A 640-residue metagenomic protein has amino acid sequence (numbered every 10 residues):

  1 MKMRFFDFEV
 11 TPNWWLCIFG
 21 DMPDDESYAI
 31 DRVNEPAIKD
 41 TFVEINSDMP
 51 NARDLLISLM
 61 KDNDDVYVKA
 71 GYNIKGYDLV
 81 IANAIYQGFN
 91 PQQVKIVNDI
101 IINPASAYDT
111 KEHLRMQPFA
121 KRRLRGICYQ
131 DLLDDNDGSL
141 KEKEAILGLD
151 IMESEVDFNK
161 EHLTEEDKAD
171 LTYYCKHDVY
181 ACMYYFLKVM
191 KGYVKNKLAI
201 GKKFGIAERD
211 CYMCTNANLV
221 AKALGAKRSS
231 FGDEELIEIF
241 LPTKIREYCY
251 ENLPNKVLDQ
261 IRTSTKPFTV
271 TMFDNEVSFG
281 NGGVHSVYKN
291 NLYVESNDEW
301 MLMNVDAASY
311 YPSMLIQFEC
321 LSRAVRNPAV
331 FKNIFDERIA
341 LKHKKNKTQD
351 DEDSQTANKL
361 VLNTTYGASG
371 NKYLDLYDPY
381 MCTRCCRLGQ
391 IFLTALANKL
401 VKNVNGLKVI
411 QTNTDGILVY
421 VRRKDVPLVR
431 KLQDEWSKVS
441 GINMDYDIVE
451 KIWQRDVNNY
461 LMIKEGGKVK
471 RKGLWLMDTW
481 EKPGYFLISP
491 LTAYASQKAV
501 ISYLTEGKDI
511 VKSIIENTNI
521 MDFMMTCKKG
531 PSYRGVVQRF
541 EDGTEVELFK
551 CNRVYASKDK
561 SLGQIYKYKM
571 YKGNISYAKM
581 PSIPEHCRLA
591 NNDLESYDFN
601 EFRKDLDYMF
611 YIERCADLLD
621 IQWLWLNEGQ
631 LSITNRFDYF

Functional and structural regions predicted by a protein language model:
M1-M22, S309-M314: Gly/Thr-rich phosphate-binding beta-strand-loop-beta motif of the actin/hexokinase/Hsp70
M3-D7, K69, L302-N304: Short glycine-aspartate micro-motif
F8, N73-I74, L132, A307 (+1 more regions): Residues immediately flanking
W14-I18, D78-Y86, S313-I316, Y420-R430 (+1 more regions): A short acidic (Asp/Glu
A29-E142: Conserved DEDDh/DEDDy metal-dependent 3′-5′ exonuclease domain
N136-S139, E155-H162, V277-N398, K402-N403 (+1 more regions): Helical catalytic core of nucleic-acid polymerases
A145-S154, K160-A308, I391, K399-K424 (+6 more regions): Conserved "right-hand" nucleotidyltransferase catalytic core of DNA-directed polymerases
D274, V426-F640: C-terminal, non-catalytic extensions of nucleic-acid polymerases
